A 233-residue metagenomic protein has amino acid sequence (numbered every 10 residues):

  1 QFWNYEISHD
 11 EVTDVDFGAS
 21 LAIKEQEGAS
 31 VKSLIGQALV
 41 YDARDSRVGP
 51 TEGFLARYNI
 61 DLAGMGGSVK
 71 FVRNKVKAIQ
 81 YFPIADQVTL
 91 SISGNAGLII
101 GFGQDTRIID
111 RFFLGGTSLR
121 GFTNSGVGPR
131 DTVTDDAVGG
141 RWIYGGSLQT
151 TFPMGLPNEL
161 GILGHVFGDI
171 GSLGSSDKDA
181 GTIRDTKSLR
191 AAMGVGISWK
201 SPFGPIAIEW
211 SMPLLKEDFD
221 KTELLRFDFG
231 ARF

Functional and structural regions predicted by a protein language model:
W3-T182, F219, F227-F233: C-terminal outer-membrane beta-barrel translocator/porin domains of Gram-negative envelope proteins and their
D177-F233: C-terminal beta-signal and terminal closure region of outer-membrane beta-barrel proteins
